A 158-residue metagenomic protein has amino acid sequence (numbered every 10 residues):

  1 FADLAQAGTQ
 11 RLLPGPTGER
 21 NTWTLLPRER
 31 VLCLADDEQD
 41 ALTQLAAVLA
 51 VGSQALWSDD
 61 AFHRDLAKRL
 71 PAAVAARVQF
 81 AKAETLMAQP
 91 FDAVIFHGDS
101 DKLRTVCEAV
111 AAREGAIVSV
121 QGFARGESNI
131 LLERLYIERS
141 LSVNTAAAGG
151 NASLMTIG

Functional and structural regions predicted by a protein language model:
F1-L34, E38-Q44, V51-A55, D59-A61 (+1 more regions): C-terminal segments
